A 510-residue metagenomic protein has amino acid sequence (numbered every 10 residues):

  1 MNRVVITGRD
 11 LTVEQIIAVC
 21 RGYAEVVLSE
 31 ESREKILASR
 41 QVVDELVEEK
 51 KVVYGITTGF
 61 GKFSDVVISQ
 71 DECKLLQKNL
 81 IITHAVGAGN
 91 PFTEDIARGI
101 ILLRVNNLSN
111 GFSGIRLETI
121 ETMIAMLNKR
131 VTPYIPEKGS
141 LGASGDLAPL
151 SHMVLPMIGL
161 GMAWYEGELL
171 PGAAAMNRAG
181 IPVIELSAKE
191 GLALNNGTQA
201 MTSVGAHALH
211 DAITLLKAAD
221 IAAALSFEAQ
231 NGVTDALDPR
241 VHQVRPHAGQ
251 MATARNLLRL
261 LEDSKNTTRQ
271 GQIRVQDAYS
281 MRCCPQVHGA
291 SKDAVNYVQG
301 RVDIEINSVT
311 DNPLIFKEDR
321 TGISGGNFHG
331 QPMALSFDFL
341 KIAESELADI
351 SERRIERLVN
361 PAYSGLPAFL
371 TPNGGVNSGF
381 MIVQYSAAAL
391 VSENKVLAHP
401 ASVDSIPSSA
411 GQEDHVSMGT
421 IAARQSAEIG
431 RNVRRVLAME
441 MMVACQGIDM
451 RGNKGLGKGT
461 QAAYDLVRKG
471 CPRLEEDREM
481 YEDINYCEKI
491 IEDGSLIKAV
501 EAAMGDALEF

Functional and structural regions predicted by a protein language model:
N2-A24, L28-E31, K35, S39-V47 (+2 more regions): C-terminal auxiliary extensions adjacent to catalytic cores
N2-E14, C20-V43, V47-K50, Q77-P136 (+2 more regions): Glycine-rich, flexible loop motifs
Y54-L76, H84-N106, P136-I158, A174 (+2 more regions): FAD-binding core of FAD-dependent oxidoreductases, characterized by glycine-rich FAD pyrophosphate-binding loops
S109-N128, T132, A143-L147, E168-S187: Well-ordered mid-protein domain cores that form the structural environment of catalytic cofactors
I120, S144-S151, L216, D220 (+1 more regions): Hydrophobic, well-ordered secondary-structure segments
I135-S140, E318, G322: Cysteine-centered functional microenvironments
